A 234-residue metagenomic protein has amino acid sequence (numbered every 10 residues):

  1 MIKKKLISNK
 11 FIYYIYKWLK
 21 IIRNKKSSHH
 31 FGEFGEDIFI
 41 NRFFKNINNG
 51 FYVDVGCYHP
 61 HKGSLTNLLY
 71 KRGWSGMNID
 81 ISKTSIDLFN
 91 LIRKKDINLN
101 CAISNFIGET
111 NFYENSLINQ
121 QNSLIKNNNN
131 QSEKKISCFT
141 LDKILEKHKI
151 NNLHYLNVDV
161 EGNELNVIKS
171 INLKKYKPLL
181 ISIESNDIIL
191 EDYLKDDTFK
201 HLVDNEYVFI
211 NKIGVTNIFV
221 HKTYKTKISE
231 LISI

Functional and structural regions predicted by a protein language model:
M1-I234: Phosphate/nucleotide-binding beta-alpha loop and adjacent structural elements of enzyme active sites
